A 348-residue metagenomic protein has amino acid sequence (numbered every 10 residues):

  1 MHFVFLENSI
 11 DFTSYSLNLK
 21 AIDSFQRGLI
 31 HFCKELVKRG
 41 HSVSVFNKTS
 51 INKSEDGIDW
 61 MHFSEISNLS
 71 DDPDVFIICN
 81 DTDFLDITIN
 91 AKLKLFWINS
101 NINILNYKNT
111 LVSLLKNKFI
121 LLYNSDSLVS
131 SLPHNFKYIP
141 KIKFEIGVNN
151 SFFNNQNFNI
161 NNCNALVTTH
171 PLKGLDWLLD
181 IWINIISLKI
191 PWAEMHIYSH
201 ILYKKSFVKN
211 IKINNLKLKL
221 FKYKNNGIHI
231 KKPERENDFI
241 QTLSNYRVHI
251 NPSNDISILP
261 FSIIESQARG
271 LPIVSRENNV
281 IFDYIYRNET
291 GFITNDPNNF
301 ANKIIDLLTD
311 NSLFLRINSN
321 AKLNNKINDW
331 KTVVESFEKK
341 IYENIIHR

Functional and structural regions predicted by a protein language model:
H31, S312-E343: A charged, aromatic-enriched C-terminal amphipathic alpha-helix characteristic of glycosyltransferases across folds
S44-F119, S127-L128: Extended catalytic core of nucleotide-activated donor transferases of GT-like folds
N106-Y107, S130-H134, P140-N162: Acidic anion/phosphate-binding donor-loop and adjacent secondary structure in glycosyltransferase catalytic cores
N157-G174, L178-I183, H196: Conserved donor-binding/catalytic core segment of Leloir-type glycosyltransferases
K209-I240: Nucleotide-activated donor-binding/catalytic signature segment of Leloir-type glycosyltransferases, i.e., the conserved
N237, I250-S262, N278, F282-D283: Nucleotide-sugar-dependent
P272-S275: Short hydrophobic beta-strand element within catalytic cores of glycosyltransferases and related nucleotide-activated
R287-N298, D306-N311: Conserved acidic donor-binding segment of nucleotide-sugar-dependent glycosyltransferases
